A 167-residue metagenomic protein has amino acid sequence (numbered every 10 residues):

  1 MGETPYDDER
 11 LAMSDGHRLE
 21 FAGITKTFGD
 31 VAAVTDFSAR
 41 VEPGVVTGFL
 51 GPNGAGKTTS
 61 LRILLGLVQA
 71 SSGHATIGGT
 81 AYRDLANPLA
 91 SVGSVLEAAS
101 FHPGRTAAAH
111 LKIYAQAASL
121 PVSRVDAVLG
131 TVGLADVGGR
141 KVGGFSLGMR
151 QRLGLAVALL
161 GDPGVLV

Functional and structural regions predicted by a protein language model:
P52-G56: Walker A (P-loop) phosphate-binding loop of ABC-type ATPase nucleotide-binding domains
L65: Helix-to-loop junction immediately C-terminal to a conserved catalytic motif
G73-P88: Conserved ABC transporter NBD signature motif
K112, Q116, V122-V137: Conserved ABC ATPase "signature" region
L155: Hydrophobic anchor residue at the start of the ABC signature
